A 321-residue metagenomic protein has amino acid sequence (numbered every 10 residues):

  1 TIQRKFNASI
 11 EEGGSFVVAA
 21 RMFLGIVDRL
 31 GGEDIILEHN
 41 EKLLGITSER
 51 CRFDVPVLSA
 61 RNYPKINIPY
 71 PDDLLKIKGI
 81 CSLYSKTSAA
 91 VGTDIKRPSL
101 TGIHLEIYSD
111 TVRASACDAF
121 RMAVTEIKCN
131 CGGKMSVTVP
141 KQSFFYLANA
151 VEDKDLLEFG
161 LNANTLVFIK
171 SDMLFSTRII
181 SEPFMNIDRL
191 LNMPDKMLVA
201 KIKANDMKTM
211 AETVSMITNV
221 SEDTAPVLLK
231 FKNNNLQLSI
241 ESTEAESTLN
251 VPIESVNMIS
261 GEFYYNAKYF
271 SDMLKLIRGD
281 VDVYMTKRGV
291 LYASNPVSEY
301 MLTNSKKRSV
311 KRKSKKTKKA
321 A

Functional and structural regions predicted by a protein language model:
T1-A321: Structural preference for solvent-exposed beta-strand-turn elements and adjacent flexible terminal/loop segments within
